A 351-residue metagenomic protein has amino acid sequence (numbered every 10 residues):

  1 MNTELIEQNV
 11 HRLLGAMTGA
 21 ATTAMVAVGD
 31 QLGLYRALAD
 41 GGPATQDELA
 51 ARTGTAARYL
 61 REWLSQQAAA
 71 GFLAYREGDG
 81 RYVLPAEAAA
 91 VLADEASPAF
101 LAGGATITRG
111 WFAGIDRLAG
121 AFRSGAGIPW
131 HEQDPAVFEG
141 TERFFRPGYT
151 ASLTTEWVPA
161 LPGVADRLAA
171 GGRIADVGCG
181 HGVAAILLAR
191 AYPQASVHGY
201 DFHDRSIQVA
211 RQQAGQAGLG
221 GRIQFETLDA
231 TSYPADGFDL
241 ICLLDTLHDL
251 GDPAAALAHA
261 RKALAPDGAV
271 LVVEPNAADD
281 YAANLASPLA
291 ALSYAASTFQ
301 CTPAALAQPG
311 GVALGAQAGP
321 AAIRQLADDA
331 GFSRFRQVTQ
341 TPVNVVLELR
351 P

Functional and structural regions predicted by a protein language model:
E4, G15-A20, M25-G29, A37 (+1 more regions): Conserved Class I S-adenosyl-L-methionine-dependent methyltransferase catalytic core
Q46-R52: A short acidic, leucine-rich amphipathic alpha-helix
T55-Q66: Short amphipathic alpha-helical interaction segments
W111-H248, P253-A255: Conserved adenosyl
R173, G268-A269: Short glycine-centered segments of the SAM/dcSAM-binding site in methyltransferase folds
A254-P266: A short glycine-rich, Lys/Arg-flanked "PGG" loop and its adjoining helix->strand segment in the class I
V273-D329: C-terminal alpha-helical "lid/dimerization" subdomain adjacent to the S-adenosyl-L-methionine
G331-P351: Core SAM-dependent methyltransferase catalytic element
